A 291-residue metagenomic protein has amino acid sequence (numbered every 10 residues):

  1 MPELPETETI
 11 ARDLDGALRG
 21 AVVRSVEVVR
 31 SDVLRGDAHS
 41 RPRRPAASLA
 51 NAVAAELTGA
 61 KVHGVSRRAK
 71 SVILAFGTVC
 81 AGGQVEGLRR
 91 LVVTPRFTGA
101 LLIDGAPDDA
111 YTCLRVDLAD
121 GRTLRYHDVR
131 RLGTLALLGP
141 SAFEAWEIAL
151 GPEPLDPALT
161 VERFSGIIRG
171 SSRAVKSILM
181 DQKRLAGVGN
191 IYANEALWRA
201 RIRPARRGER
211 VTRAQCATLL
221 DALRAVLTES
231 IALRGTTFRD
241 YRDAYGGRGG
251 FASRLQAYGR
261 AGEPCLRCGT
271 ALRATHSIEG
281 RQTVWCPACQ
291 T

Functional and structural regions predicted by a protein language model:
M1-A145, A288-T291: Acidic, proline/glycine-enriched N-terminal capping motif
M1-L4, P154, A158, T212-L220: Generic detection of long, well-ordered alpha-helical segments
V22-E56, S66, S71-I73, L88 (+2 more regions): Basic, nucleic-acid-binding surfaces and adjacent catalytic neighborhoods in DNA/RNA-processing proteins
G105, W146-P157, R206-R213: Short histidine-centered catalytic/ligand-binding loop motif
R130-R173: A short, charged helix-loop
